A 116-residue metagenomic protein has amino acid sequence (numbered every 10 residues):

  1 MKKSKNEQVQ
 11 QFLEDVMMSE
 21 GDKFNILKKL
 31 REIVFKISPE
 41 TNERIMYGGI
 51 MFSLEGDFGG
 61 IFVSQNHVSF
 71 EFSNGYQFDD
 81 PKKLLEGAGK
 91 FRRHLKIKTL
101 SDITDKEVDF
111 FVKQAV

Functional and structural regions predicted by a protein language model:
M1-V116: Charge-dense, helix-prone N-terminal extensions
